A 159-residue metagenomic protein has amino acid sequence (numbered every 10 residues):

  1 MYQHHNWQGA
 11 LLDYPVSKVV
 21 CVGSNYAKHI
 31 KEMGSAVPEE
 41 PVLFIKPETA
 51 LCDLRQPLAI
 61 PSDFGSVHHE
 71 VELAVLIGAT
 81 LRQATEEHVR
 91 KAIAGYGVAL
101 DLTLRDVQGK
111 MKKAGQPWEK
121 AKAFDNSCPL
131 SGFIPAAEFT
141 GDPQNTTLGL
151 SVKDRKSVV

Functional and structural regions predicted by a protein language model:
M1-V159: Catalytic-core "active-site belt" of small-molecule-metabolizing enzymes, emphasizing His/Asp/Glu-rich regions
